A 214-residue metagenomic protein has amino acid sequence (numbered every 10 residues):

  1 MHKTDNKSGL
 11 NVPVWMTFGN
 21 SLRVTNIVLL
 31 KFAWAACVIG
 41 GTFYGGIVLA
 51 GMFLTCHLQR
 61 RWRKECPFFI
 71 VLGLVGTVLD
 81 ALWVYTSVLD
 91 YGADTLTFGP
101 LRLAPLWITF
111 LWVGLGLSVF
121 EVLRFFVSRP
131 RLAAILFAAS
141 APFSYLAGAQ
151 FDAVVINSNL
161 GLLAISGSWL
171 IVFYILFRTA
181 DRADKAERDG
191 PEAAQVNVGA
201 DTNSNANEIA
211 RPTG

Functional and structural regions predicted by a protein language model:
H2-G214: Aromatic-rich, lipid-facing transmembrane alpha helices and their immediate juxtamembrane interface loops in integral
